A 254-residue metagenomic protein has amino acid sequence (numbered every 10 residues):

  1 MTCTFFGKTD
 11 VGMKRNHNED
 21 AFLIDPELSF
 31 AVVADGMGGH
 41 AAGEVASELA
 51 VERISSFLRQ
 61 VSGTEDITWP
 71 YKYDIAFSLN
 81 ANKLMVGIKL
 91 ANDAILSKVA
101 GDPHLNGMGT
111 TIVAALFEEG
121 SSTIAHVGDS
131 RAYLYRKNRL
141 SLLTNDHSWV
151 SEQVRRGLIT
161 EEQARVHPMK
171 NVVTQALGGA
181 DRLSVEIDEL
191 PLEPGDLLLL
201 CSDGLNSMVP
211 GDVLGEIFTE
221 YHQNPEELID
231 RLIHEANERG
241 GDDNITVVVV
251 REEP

Functional and structural regions predicted by a protein language model:
M1-P254: PP2C/PPM-type serine/threonine phosphatase catalytic domain
